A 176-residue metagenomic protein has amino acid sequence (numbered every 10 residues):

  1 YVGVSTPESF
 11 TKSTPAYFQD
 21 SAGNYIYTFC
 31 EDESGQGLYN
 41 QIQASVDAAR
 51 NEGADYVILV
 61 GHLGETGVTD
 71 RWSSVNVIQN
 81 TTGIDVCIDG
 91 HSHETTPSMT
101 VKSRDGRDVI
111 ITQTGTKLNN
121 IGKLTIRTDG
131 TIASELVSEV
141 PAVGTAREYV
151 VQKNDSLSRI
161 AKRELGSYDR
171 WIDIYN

Functional and structural regions predicted by a protein language model:
Y1-T145: Acidic, metal/ion-coordinating pockets
N120, Y168-R170: Short loop/turn segments at connectors of secondary-structure elements within structured domains
G144-Y168: Primarily a LysM-type cell-wall glycan-binding module
